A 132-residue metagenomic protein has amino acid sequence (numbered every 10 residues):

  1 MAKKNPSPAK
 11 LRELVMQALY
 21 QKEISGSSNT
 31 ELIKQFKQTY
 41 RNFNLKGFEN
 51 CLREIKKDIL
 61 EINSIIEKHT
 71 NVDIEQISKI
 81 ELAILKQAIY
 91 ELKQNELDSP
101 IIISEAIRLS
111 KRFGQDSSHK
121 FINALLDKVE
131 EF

Functional and structural regions predicted by a protein language model:
M1-H119, N123-F132: N-terminal interaction/assembly modules
